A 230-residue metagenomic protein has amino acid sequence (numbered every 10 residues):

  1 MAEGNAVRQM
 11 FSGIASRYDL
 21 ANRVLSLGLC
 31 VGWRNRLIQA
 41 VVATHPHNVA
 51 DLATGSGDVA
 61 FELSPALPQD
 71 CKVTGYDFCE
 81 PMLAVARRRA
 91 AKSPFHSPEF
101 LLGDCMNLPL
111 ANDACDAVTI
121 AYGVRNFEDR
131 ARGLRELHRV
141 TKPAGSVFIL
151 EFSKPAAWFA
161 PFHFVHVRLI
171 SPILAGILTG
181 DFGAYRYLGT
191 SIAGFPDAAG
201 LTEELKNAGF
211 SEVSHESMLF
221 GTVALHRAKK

Functional and structural regions predicted by a protein language model:
M1-R17, V167, L178: N-terminal, positively charged/glycine-rich alpha-helical extensions of SAM-dependent methyltransferases
L27-H47, E62: Conserved alpha-helix/loop element of class I SAM-dependent methyltransferases that forms part of the SAM/SAH-binding
N48-N107: Class I SAM-dependent methyltransferase SAM/SAH-binding core
M106-A117: A short acidic, Gly/Pro-enriched loop at the edge of an enzyme's catalytic core that lines a small-molecule cofactor
D116-R130: A short SAM/SAH-binding and catalytic strip from SAM-dependent methyltransferases
A131-S146: A short glycine-rich, Lys/Arg-flanked "PGG" loop and its adjoining helix->strand segment in the class I
S146-A175: Conserved class I S-adenosyl-L-methionine
T202, A208-K230: Core SAM-dependent methyltransferase catalytic element
